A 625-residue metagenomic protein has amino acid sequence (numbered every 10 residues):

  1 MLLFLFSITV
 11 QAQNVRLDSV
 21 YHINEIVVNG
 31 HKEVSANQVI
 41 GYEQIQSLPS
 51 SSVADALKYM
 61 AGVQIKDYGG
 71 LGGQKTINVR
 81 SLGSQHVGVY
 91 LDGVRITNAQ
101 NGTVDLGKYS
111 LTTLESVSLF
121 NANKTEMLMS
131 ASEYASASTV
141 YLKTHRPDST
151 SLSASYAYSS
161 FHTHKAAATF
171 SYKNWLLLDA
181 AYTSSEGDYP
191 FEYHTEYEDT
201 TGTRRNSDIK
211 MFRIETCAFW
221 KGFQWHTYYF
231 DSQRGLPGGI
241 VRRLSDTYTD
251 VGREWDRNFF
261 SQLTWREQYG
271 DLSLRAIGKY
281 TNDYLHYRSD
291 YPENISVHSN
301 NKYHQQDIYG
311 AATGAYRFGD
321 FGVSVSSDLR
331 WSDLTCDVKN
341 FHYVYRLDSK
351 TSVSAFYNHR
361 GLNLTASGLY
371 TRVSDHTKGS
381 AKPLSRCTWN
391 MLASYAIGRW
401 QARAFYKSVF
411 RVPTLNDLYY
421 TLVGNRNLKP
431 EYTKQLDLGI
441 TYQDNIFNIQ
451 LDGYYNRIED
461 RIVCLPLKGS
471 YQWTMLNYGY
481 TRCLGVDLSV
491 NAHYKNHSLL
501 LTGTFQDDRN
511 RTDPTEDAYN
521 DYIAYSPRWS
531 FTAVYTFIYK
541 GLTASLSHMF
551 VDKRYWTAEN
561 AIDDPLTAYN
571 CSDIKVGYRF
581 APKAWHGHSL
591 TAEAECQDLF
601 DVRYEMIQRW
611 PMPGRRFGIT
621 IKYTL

Functional and structural regions predicted by a protein language model:
V20-V53, T76: N-terminal periplasmic "start-of-domain" segments of outer-membrane beta-barrel proteins
A54, K58-N98: Extracytoplasmic beta-strand/coil segments of soluble accessory domains associated with Gram-negative outer-membrane
L111-S151: A beta-strand signature from Gram-negative outer-membrane beta-barrel systems, especially the internal plug domain
T125, Y141, S149, S171-E254: Periplasmic-side early beta-strands and strand-to-turn transitions of outer-membrane beta-barrels
E215-R234, E254-A396, Q401-R403, F447-L451 (+2 more regions): Face-selective signature of the C-terminal outer-membrane beta-barrel domain
T249-Q268, A381-P383, T388-L392, A396 (+3 more regions): Outer-membrane beta-barrel signature, preferentially recognizing the C-terminal barrel domain of Gram-negative
R317-D320, S324, N358-L364, Y455-R457 (+1 more regions): Gram-negative outer-membrane beta-barrel transporters
R457-E459, F550-T557, V576-L625: C-terminal beta-signal and adjacent terminal beta-strands/loops of Gram-negative outer-membrane beta-barrel proteins
